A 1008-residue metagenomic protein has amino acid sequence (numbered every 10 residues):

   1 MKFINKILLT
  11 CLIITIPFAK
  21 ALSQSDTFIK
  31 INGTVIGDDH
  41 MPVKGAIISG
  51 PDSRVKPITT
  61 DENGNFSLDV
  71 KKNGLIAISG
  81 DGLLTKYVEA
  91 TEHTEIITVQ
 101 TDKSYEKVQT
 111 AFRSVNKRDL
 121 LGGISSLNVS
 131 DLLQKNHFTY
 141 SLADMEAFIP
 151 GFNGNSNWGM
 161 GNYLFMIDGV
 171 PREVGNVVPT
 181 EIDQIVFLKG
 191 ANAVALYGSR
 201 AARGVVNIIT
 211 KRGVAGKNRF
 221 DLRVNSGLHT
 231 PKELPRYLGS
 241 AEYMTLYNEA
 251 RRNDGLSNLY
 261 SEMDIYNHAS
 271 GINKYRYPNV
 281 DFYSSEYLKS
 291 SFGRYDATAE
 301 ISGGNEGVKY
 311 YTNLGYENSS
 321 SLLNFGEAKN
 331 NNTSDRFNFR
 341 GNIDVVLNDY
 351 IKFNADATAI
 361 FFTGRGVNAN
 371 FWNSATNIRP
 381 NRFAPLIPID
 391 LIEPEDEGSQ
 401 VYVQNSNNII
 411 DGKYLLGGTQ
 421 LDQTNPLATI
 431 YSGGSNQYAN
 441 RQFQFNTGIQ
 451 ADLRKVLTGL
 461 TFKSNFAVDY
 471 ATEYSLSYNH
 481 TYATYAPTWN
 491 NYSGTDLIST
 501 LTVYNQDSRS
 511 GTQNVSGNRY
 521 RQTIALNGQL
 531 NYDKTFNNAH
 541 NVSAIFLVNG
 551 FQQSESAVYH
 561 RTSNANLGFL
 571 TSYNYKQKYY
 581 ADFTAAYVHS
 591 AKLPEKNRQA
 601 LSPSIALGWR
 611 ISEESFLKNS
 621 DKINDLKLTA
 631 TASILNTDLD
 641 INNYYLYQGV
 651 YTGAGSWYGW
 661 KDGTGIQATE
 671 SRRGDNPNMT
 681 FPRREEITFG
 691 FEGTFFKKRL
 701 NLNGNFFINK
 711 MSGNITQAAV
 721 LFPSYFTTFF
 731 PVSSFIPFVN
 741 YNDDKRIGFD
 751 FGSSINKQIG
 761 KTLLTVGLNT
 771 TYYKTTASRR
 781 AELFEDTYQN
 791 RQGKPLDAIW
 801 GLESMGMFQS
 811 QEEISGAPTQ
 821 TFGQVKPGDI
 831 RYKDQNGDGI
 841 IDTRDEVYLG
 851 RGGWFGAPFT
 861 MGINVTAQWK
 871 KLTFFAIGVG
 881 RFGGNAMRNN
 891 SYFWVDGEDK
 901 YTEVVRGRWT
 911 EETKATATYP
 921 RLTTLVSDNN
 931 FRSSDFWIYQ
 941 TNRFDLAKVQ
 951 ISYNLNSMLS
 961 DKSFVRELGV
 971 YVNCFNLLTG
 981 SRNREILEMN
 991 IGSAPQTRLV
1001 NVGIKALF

Functional and structural regions predicted by a protein language model:
I36-D38, S49-P51, L75, S79-L83 (+1 more regions): Short, acidic, small-residue-rich periplasmic hinge/interaction motif at the N-terminus of Gram-negative outer-membrane
R54-N65: Short, acidic Ser/Thr/Gly-rich low-complexity loop/linker segments typical of extracellular and cell-surface proteins
E95-D102, P179-D221, R294, K309: A beta-strand signature from Gram-negative outer-membrane beta-barrel systems, especially the internal plug domain
N116-S141, E146-G159, Y163, G204-V205 (+6 more regions): Residues embedded in well-ordered regular secondary structure
R118-G122, F148-I149, G154-N192, R223 (+4 more regions): Periplasmic plug
D221-Y275, A369-N370, S374-I378, Y644 (+3 more regions): Conserved small-residue
L259, T424, A428, K794 (+3 more regions): Extracytoplasmic gating/loop element in the C-terminal half of outer-membrane beta-barrel translocons and assembly
N342-I351, A357-F361, L391-P394, S399-Q404 (+5 more regions): Extracellular/periplasmic, surface-exposed regions of secreted and cell-surface proteins
